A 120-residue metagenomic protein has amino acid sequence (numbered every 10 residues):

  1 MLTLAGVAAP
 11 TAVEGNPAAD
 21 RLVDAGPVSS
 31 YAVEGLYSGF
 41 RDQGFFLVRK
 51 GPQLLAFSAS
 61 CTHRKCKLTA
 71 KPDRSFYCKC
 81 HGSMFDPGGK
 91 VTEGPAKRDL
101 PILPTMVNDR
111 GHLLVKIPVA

Functional and structural regions predicted by a protein language model:
T3-D73, D99-A120: N-terminal pre-ligand scaffold of iron-sulfur
K65-P101: Structured, soluble extracytoplasmic/luminal domains of envelope-associated proteins
